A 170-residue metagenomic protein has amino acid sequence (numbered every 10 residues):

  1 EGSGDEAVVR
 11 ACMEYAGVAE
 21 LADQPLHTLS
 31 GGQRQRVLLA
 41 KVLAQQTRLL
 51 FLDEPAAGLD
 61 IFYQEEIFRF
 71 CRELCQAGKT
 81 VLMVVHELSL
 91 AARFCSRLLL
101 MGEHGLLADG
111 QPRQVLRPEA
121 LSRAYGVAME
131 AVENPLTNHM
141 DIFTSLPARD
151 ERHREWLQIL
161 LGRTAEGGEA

Functional and structural regions predicted by a protein language model:
S3-L21, Q46: Conserved ABC ATPase "signature" region
P25-L29, Q33: Conserved ABC ATPase signature
L50-D53: Catalytic Walker B motif of ABC-type/P-loop ATPase nucleotide-binding domains
V85-H86: H-loop/switch region of ABC-family ATPase nucleotide-binding domains
A91-R93: A short, surface-exposed alpha-helical micro-motif characterized by mixed small hydrophobic and charged/polar residues
L98-Q111: H-loop (His-switch) and adjacent beta-strand-loop-beta switch element of ABC-type ATPase nucleotide-binding domains
P118, S122-A170: ABC ATPase nucleotide-binding domains
